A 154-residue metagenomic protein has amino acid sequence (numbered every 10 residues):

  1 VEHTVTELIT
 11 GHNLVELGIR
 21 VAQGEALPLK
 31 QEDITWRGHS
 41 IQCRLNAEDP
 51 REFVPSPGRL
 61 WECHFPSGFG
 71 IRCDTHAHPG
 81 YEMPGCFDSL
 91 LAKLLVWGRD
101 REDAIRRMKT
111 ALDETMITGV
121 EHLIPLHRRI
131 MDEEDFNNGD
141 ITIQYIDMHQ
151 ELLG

Functional and structural regions predicted by a protein language model:
V1-G154: ATP-dependent carboxylate activation and anion-phosphoryl transfer catalytic cores that bind Mg-ATP to form
